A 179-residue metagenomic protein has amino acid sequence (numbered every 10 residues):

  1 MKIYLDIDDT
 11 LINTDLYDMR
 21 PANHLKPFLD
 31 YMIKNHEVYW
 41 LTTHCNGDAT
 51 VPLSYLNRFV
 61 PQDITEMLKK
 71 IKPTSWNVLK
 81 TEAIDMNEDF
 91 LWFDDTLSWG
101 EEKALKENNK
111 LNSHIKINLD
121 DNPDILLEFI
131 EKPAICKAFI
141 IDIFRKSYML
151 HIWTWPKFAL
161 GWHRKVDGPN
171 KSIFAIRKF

Functional and structural regions predicted by a protein language model:
M1-I3, H36-Y39, E88-W92, K110-I115: Hydrophobic beta-strand segments of well-ordered beta-sheets in folded domains
M1-V78, I143-Y148, G161-H163, I173-F179: Alpha-helical substrate-recognition element adjacent to the catalytic core
H24-F28, E82-D85, K103-K106: A short acidic, amphipathic alpha-helical/loop segment
M32-I33, E82-N87, I117, I130: Alpha-helix C-terminal capping segments
K72-E82, L119-L127: A short acidic, often aromatic-flanked loop/helix-cap motif at beta-alpha or helix-coil junctions that lines enzyme
V78-L97: Conserved Lys-Pro-Asp/Glu-containing loop-to-beta segment of HAD-superfamily phosphomonoesterases, centered on
L91-A138: Acidic, Mg2+-coordinating phosphoryl-transfer loop and its flanking beta/alpha structural elements, shared across
N122-F179: C-terminal accessory extensions appended to soluble enzyme cores
